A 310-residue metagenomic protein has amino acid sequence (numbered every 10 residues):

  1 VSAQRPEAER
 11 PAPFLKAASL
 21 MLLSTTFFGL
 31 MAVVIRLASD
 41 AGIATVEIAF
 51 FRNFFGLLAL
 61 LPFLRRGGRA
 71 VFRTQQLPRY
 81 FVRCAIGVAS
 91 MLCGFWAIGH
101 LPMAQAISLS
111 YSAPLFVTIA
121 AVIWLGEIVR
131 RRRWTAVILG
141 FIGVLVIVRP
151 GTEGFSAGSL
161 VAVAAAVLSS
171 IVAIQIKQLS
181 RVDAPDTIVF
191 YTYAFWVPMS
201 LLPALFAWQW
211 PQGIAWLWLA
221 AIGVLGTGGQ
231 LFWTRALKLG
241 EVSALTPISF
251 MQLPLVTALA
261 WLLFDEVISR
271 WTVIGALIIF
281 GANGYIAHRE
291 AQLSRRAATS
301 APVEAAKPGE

Functional and structural regions predicted by a protein language model:
S2, F250, P254-E310: C-terminal-most transmembrane helix of multi-pass membrane proteins
E7, L57-Q76, I142-G154, W196-A215 (+2 more regions): Membrane-interface helix-cap regions at the ends of transmembrane helices in multi-pass membrane proteins
K16-S24, L64, R69-C93, A157-A165 (+2 more regions): Loop-to-transmembrane-helix transition segments
T25-V33, L61, C84-L92, P114-I119 (+8 more regions): Hydrophobic/small/kink-forming positions within alpha-helical transmembrane segments of polytopic membrane proteins
R36, L60, T152-P211, L219 (+2 more regions): Transmembrane alpha-helical segments that form core, pore/gating elements of small-molecule transporters/exporters
E47-F50, F54, W96-G126, V242-A260: Specific alpha-helical transmembrane segments that line the substrate/conduction pathway and gating interfaces
I107-S110, G126-V146, T152, S156-S159 (+2 more regions): Loop-to-transmembrane alpha-helix entry segments
I107-S112, L179-F195, Q230-L262: Helix-helix packing/entry segments at the starts of transmembrane helices
